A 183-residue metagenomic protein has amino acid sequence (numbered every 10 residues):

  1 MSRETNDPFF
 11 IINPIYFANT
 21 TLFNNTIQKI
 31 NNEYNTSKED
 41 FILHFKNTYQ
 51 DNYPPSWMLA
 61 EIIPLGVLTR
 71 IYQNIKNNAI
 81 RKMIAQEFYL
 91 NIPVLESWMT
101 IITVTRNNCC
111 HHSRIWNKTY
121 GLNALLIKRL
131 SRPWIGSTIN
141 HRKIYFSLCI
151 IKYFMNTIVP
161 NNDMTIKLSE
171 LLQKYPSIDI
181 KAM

Functional and structural regions predicted by a protein language model:
M1-M183: Long, contiguous internal "core" modules enriched in hydrophobic/ aromatic residues
